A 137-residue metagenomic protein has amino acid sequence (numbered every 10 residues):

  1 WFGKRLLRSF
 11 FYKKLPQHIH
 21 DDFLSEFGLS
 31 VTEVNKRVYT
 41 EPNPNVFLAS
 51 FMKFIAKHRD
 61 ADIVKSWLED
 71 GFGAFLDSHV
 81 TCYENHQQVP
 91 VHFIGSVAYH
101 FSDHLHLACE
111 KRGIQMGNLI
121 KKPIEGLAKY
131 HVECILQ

Functional and structural regions predicted by a protein language model:
W1-F2: Hydrophobic alpha-helical segments and helix pairs
R5-Q137: ATP-binding/phosphotransfer module of carbohydrate and carboxylate kinases, centering on a glycine-rich
